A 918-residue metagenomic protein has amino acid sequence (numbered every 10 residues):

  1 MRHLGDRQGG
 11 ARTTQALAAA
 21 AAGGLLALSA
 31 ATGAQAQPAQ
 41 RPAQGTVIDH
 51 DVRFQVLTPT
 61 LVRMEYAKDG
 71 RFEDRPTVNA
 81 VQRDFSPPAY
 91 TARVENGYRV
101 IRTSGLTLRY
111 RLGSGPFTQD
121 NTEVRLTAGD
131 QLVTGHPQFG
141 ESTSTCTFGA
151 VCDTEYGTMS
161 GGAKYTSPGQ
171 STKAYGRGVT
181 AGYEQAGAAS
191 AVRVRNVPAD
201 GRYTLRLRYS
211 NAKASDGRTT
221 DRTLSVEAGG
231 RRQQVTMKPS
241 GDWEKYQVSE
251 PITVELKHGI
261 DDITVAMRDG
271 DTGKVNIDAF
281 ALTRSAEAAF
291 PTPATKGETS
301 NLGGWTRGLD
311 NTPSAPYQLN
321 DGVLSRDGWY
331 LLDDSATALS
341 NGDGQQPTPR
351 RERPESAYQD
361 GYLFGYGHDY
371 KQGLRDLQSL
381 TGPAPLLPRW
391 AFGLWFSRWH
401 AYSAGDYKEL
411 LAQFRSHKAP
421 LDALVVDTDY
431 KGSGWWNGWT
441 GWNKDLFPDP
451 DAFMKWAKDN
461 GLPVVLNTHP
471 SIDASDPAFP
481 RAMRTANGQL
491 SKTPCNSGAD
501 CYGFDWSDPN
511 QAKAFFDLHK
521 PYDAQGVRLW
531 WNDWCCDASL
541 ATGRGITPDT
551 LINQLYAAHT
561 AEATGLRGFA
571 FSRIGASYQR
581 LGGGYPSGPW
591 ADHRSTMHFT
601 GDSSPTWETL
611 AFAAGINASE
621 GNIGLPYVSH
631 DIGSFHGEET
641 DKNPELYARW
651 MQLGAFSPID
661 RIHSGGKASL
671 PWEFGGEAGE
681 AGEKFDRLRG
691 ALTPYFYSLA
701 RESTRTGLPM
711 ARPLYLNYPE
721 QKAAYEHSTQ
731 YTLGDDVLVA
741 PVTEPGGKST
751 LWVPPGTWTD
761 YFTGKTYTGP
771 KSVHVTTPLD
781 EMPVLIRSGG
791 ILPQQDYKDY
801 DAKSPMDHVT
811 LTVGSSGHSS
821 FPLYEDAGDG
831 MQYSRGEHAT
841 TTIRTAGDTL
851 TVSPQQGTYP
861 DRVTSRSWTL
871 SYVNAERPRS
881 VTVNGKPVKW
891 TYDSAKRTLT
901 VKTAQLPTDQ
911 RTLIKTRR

Functional and structural regions predicted by a protein language model:
M1-A36: Secretory targeting and sorting signals
F54, V62-M64, I101, G105-L108 (+2 more regions): Short, well-ordered beta-strand segments enriched in hydrophobic/aromatic residues
L57-G97: A low-complexity, Ser/Thr/Gly/Pro-enriched, surface-exposed linker/loop concept that marks segments flanking
P76-A89, G230-E244, Y761-L779, S880-K902: Solvent-exposed beta-strand/loop surfaces of large extracellular or lumenal domains
V94-G149, R284-P388, R398-W399, L411-S416 (+1 more regions): Catalytic and substrate-binding clefts that recognize carbohydrates or anionic sugar/phosphate headgroups
E141-A288: Extracytoplasmic
A289-T299, P420-G682, N717-P719: Aromatic- and carboxylate-enriched substrate-binding clefts and catalytic-loop regions of carbohydrate-active enzymes
R580-Y585, A591-D592, F612-I616, E620-H630 (+3 more regions): Catalytic core of carbohydrate-active enzymes
